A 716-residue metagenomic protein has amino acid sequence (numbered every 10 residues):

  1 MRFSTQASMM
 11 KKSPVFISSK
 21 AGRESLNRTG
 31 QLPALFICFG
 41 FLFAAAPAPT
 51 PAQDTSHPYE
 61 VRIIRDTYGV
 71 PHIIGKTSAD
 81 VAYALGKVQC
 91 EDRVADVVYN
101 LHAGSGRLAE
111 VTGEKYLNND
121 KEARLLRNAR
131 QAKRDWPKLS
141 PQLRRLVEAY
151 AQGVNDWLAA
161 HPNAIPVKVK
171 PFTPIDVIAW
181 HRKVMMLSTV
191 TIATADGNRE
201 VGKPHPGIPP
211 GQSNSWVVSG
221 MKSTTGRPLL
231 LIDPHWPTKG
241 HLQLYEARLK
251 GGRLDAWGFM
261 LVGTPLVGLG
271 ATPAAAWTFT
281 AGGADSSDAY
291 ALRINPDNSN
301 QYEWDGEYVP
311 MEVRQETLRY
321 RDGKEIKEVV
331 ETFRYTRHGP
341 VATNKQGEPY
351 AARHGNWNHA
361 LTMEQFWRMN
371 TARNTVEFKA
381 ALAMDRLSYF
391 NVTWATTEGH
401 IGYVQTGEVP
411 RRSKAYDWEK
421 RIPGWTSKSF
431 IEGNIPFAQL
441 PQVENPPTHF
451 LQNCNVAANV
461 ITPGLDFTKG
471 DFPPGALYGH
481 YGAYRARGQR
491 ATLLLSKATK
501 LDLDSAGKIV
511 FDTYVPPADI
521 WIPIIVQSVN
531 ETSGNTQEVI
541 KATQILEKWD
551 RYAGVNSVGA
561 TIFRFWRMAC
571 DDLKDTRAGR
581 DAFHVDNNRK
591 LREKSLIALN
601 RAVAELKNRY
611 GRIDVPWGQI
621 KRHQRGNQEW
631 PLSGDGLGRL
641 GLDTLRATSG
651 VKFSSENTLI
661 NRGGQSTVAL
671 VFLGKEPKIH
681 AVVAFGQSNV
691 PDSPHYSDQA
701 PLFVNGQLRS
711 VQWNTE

Functional and structural regions predicted by a protein language model:
R2-S4, S8, S13, S18-S19: Low-acidity, Ser/Thr- and Arg-rich intrinsically disordered low-complexity segments
S8-M9, R28, F36: Residue-level detector of intrinsically disordered terminal segments
P14, A34-F36, M568, D581: Secreted/extracellular small peptides and ectodomain modules produced from precursors
S19-K20, R28, F39: Short, linear, compositionally biased motifs with a strong N-terminal bias
S25, L32: Cationic, low-complexity basic patches in intrinsically disordered or flexible, solvent-exposed regions
P33-A44: Bacterial N-terminal signal peptides
F43-S56: Bacterial Sec-dependent signal peptides at the C-terminal "C-region" and cleavage site
Q53-N535, K541-E716: C-terminal/peripheral segments of proteins
